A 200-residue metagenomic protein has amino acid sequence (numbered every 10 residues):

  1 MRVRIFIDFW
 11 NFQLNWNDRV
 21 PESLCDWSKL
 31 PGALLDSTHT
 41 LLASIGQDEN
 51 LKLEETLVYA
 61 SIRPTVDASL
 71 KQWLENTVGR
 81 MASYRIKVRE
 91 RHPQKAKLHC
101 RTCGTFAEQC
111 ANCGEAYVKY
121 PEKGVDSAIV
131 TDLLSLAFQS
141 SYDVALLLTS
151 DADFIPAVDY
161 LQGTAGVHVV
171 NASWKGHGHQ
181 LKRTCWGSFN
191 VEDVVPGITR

Functional and structural regions predicted by a protein language model:
M1-V118, A172: Domain-level signal for Mg2+-assisted phosphodiester chemistry and nucleotide/NA-binding surfaces in nucleic-acid
V88, H92-R200: Nuclease catalytic cores that cleave nucleic-acid phosphodiester bonds, predominantly acidic two-metal-ion
